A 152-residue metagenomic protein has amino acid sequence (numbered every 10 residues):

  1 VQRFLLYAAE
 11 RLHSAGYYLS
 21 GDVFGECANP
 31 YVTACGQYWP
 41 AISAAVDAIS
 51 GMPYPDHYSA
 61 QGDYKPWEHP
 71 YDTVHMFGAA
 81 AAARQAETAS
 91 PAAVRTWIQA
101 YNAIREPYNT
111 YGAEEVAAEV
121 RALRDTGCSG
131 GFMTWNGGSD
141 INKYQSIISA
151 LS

Functional and structural regions predicted by a protein language model:
V1, D63-P70: Glycine-rich tight-turn/loop motif centered on a GG-T
V1-A34, A89-A103, W135: Aromatic-lined carbohydrate-recognition surfaces of secreted/lumenal glycan-active proteins
R3-E10, S14, Q37, A41-A44 (+2 more regions): Alpha-helical scaffolding segments of alpha/beta enzyme cores, especially the outer helices of TIM-barrel or partial
V23-C27, Y38, V46, P53: Generic secondary-structure microfeatures
Y31-T33, Q61-D63, P107: Short, well-ordered secondary-structure micro-motifs
T33-Y38, K65-P66, S146-A150: Short low-complexity, flexible loop/linker segments enriched in glycine and/or proline with clustered acidic
V46-A60, H69-S152: Substrate-binding cleft of secreted/luminal carbohydrate-active enzymes
